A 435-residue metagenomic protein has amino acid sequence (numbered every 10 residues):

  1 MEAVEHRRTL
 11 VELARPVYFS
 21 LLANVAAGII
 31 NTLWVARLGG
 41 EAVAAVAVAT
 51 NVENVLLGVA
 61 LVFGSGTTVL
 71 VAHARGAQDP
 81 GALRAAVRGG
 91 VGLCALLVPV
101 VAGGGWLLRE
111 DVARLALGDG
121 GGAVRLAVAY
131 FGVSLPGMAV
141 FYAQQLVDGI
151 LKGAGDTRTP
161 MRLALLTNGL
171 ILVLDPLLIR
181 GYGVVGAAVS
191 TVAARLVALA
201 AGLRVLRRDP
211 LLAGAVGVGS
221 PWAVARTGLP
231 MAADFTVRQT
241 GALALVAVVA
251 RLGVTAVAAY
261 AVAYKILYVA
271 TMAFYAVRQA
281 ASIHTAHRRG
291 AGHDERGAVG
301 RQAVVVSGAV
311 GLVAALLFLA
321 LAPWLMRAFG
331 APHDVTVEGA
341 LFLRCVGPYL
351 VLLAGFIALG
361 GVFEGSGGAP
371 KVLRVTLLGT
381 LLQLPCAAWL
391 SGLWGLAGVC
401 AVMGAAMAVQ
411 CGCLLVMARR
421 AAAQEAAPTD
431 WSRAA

Functional and structural regions predicted by a protein language model:
M1-V17, V71-G137, L170-V173, G181-L229 (+2 more regions): Short alpha-helical transmembrane segments in multi-pass integral membrane proteins
E5-L33, R37-L38, N51-G66, L70 (+6 more regions): N-terminal transmembrane alpha-helices
E12-N31, V133, Q144, T167 (+3 more regions): Transmembrane helical elements of multi-pass membrane transporters/channels
V17, L21, T32-L33, T50 (+16 more regions): Transmembrane alpha-helix boundary and packing residues in multipass membrane permease domains and related
A26-A44, A113-G121, L174-Y182, T236-V269 (+2 more regions): Helix-terminus/linker motif at the lipid-water interface of multi-pass membrane proteins
V43-G103, F141-P160, V257-L316, A320-L321 (+2 more regions): Small-residue-rich hydrophobic transmembrane alpha-helices
G64, V133-K152, P160-I171, A187-A201 (+4 more regions): Short runs within selected transmembrane alpha-helices of multi-pass transporters and secretion channels
